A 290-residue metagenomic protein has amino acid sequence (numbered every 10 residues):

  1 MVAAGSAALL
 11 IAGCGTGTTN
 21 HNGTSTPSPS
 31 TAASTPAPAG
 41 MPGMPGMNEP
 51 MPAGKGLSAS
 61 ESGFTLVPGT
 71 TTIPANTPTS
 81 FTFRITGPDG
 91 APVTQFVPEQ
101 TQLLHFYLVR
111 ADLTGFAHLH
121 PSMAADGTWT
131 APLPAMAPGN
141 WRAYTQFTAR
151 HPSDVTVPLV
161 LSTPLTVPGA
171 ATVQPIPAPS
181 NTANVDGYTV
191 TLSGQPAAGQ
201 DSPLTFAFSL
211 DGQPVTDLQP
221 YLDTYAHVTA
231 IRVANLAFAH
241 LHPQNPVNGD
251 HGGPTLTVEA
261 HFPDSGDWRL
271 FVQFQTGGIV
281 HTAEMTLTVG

Functional and structural regions predicted by a protein language model:
C14-T18: Bacterial signal peptide processing site
G23-L104, T182: Extracytoplasmic low-complexity, Pro/Thr/Ser/Ala/Gly-rich segments that lie immediately after a secretion/anchoring
P45-F64, G69, V160-G199: Transition segment at domain starts
P78-A91, T145, D201-Q213: Beta-strand-rich structural segments
G115, A124-T130, N248-T257: Aromatic sugar-binding surface patches on proteins that engage polysaccharides or sugar-phosphate polymers
M123, W129-A137, F262-P263, F274: Residue-level recognition of secondary-structure-to-loop junctions
V173-H240, P254-F271, T276, H281: Surface-exposed interaction/gating patches
